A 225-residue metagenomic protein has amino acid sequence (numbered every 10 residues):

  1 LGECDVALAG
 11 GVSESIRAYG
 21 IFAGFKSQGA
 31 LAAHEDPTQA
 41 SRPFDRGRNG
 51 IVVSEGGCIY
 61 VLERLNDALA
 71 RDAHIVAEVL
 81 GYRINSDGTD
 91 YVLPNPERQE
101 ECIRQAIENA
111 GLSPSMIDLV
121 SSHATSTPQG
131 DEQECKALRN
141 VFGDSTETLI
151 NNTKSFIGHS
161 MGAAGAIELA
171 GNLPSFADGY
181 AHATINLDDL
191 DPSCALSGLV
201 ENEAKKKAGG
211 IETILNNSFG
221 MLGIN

Functional and structural regions predicted by a protein language model:
L1-D67, A164-N225: Conserved beta-strand-centric core segments of catalytic alpha/beta enzyme folds
C4-S13, H74-Y82, S115-S122, T148-S155 (+2 more regions): Beta-strand segments within the central parallel beta-sheet cores of soluble alpha/beta enzyme folds
I21-E35, E97-Q99, Q133-S145: A glycine- and small-aliphatic-rich helix-loop capping segment at beta-alpha/alpha-beta transitions that lines
D36-A110, D118-L119: Condensing-enzyme catalytic core mediating Claisen C-C bond formation in acyl metabolism
R46, D87, N152-G158: Short beta-alpha connecting loops at secondary-structure transitions that line or flank enzyme active sites
G88-Q99, T125-F142, S160-E168, E201: Short glycine/threonine-rich loop-to-helix capping motif typified by GTGT followed within a few residues by an Asp-Pro
C102-A110, A137, V141, N172 (+1 more regions): Stable alpha-helical structural segments in soluble proteins, enriched in small hydrophobic residues
T125-T127, F156-G162, S218-I224: Glycine-rich phosphate/pyrophosphate-binding beta-alpha loops
